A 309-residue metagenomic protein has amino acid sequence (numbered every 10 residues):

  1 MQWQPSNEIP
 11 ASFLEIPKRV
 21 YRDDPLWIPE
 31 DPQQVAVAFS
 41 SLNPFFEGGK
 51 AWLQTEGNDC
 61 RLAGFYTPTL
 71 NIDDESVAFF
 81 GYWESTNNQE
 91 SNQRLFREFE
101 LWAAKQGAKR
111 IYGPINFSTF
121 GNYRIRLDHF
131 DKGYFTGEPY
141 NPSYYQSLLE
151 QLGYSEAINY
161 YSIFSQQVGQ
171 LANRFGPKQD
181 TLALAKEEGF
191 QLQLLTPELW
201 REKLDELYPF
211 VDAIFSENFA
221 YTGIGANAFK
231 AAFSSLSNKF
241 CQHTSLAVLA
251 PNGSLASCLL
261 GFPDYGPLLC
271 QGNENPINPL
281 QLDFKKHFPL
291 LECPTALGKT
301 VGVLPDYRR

Functional and structural regions predicted by a protein language model:
M1-Q2: Extreme N-terminal starter segment of soluble prokaryotic enzymes
L14-T55, C60-I72, L194-V303: A conserved beta-strand-loop-helix scaffold within acyl/acetyltransferase catalytic domains
A51, V77, I158-Y160: Extracellular structured ligand-interaction cores
F65-T69, W83-S85, N116-S118, V168 (+1 more regions): An acidic- and aromatic-residue-enriched active-site/binding cleft used to recognize and process polar
I72-G153, P276-R309: Acyl-donor binding region in acyl/amide transferases
K109-N116, A157-F164, A247: A structural signal for short, well-ordered beta-strand segments and their strand-loop junctions that often border
P139-N218: Acyltransferase donor/substrate-recognition loop-hinge adjacent to the catalytic core
